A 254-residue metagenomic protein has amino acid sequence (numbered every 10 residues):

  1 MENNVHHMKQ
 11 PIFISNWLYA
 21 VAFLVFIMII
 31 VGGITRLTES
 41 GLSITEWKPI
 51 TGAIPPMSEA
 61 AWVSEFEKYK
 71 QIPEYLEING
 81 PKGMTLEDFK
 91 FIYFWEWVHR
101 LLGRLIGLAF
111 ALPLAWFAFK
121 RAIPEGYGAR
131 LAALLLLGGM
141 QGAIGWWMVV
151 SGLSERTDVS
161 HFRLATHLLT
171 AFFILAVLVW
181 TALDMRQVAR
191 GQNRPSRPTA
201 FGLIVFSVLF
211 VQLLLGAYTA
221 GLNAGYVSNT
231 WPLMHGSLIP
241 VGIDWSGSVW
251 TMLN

Functional and structural regions predicted by a protein language model:
M8, R36-E87, W231-M234, L238-I239 (+1 more regions): Histidine-/acidic- and/or cysteine-rich, low-complexity loops and terminal segments associated with membrane
F13-L24, G126-L135, G191-L214: Interfacial segments of alpha-helical transmembrane regions
N16-A53, V208-A220: N-terminal signal-anchor transmembrane alpha helix
T35-E46, G142-L164, T219-N229: Interfacial helix-loop-helix junctions of multi-pass membrane proteins
K68-L108, T251-N254: Individual transmembrane alpha-helix segments
I106-L112, L169-M185: Hydrophobic cores of alpha-helical transmembrane segments in multi-pass inner/ER membrane proteins, independent
P124-L131, L137, V149-L169, N193 (+1 more regions): Membrane-interface helix-loop-helix junctions at boundaries between adjacent transmembrane segments
L214-N254: Membrane-interfacial catalytic/cofactor-binding modules of polytopic membrane enzymes
